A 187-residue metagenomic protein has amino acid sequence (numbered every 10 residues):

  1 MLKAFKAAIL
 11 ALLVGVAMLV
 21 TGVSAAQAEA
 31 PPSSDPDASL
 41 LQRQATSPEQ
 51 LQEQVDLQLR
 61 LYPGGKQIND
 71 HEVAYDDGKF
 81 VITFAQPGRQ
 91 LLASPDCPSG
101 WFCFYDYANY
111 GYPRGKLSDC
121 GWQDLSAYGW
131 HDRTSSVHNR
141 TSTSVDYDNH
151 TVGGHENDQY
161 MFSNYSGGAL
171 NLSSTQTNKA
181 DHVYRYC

Functional and structural regions predicted by a protein language model:
M1-A30: Secretory targeting and sorting signals
E29-C187: Compact beta-sheet-dominated domain cores in extracellular/mature segments
